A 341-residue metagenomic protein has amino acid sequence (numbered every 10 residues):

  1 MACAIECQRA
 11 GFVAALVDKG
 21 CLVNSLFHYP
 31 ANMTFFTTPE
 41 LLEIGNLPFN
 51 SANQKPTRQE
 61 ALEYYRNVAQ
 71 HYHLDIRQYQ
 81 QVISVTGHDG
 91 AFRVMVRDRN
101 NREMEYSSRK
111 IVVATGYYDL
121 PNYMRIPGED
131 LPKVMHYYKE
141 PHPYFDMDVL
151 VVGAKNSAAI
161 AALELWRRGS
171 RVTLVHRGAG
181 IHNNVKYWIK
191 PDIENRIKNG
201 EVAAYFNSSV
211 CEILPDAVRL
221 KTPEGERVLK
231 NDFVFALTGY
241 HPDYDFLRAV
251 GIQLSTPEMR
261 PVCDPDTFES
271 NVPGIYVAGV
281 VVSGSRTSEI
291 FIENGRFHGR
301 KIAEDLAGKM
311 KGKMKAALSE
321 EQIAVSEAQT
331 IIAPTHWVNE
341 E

Functional and structural regions predicted by a protein language model:
M1-K19, Y137-H182, F246, D266-M314: Rossmann-like dinucleotide/flavin-binding elements
M1-L74, A159-W188, T256-P257, D264 (+1 more regions): Beta1-alpha1 glycine-rich phosphate/pyrophosphate-binding loop at the start of Rossmann-like nucleotide-binding domains
V23, S84, Y118-L120, A158 (+1 more regions): Glycine-rich nucleotide phosphate-binding loop and flanking beta-alpha elements of Rossmann-like dinucleotide-binding
E63, M104, D119-L120, R125-Y137: Extreme N-terminal leader/targeting segments of oxidoreductases
H71-S108, R167-E258, M314-Q322, V338-E340: A Rossmann-like FAD-binding core segment of flavoenzymes
V113-A114, V151, A236-L237, V277: Redox-cofactor binding/interface segments in oxidoreductases and associated redox assembly factors
V113-E129, Y240-I252: Flavin (primarily FAD) binding-site architecture
I331-E341: Long, low-complexity, intrinsically disordered segments
